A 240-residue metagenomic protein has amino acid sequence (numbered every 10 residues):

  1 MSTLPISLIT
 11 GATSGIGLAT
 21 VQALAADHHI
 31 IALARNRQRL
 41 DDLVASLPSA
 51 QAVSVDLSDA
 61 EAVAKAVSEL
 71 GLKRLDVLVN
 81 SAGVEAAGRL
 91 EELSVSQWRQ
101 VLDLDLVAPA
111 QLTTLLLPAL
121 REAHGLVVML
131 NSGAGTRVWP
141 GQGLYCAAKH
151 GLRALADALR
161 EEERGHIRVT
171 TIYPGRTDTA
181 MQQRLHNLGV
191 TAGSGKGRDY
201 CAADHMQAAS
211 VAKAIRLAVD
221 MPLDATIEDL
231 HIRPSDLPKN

Functional and structural regions predicted by a protein language model:
T13-S14: Conserved glycine-rich cofactor-binding loop
D27-D42: Conserved glycine-rich Rossmann-like NAD(P)H-binding loop of the short-chain dehydrogenase/reductase
R89-L90, Q97-R99: Substrate-binding pocket helix/loop in short-chain dehydrogenase/reductase
T113, A148: Active-site helix of classical SDR
S132: Residue(s) in the substrate-gating loop at a strand-loop-helix junction that position the organic substrate next
R137, A158-I167: Active-site-adjacent segment of SDR/Rossmann-fold oxidoreductases
T171-I172, T191-N240: C-terminal helical subdomain
